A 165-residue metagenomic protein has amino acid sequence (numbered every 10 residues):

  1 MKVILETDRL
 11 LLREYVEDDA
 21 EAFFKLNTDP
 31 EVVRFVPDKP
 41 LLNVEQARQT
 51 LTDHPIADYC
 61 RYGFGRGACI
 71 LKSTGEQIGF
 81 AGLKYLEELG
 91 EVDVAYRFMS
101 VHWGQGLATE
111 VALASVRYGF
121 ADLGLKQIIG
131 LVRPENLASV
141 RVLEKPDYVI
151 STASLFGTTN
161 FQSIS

Functional and structural regions predicted by a protein language model:
M1-R34, I70-S165: Acyl-donor (CoA/ACP) binding surface of acyl/acetyltransferases
E31-D53: Conserved GNAT-fold acetyl-CoA-binding loop/helix
D53-H54, V116: A generic local structural motif
P55-A68: A short helix-loop-beta-strand connector motif used in the catalytic cores of GNAT acetyltransferases and, in some
